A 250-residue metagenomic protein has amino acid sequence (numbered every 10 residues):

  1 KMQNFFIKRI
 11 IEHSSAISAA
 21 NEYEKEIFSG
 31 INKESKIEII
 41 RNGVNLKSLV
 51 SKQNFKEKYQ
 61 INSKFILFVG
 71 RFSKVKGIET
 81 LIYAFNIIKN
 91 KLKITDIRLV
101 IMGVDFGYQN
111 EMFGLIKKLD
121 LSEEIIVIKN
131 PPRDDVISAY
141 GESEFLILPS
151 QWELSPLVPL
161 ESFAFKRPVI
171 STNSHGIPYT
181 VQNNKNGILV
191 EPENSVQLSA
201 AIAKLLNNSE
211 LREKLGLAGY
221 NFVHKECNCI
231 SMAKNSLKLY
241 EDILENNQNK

Functional and structural regions predicted by a protein language model:
Y23, G43: Carbohydrate-associated surface elements
V44, V69, R98-F113: Glycosyltransferase donor-sugar binding loop
Q60-K76, I82-F85, V100: Conserved donor-binding/catalytic core segment of Leloir-type glycosyltransferases
E111-P131: Nucleotide-activated donor-binding/catalytic signature segment of Leloir-type glycosyltransferases, i.e., the conserved
N130-P131, S138-S143: Short alpha-helical donor nucleotide-sugar binding micro-motif in glycosyltransferases
Q151: Aromatic "clamp/platform" in nucleotide-sugar-dependent glycosyltransferases that forms part of the donor/acceptor
P168-S171: Short hydrophobic beta-strand element within catalytic cores of glycosyltransferases and related nucleotide-activated
N183-N184, I188-S195, K204-E210: Conserved acidic donor-binding segment of nucleotide-sugar-dependent glycosyltransferases
